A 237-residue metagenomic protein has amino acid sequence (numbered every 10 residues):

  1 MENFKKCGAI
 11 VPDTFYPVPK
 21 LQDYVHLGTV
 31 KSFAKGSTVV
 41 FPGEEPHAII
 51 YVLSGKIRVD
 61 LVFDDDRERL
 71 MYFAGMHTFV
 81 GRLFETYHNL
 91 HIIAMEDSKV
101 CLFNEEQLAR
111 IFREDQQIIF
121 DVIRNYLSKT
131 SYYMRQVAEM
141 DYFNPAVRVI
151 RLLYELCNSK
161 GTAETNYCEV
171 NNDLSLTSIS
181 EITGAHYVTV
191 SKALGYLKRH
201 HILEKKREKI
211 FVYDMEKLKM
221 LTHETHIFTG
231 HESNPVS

Functional and structural regions predicted by a protein language model:
M1-K35, T78-V80, E85: Cyclic nucleotide-binding regulatory module and flanking cytosolic helices
E2-P12, F112-R124, S128-Y142, H226 (+1 more regions): Inter-domain helical "communication" segments and dimerization helices that couple sensory or membrane-embedded modules
S32, I49, F73, A94 (+3 more regions): Short aromatic/basic micro-patch
S37-E96: Cyclic nucleotide-binding regulatory domains
L70-S131: Cyclic-nucleotide recognition modules
Q117-G184: Polybasic "coupling" helices that flank or enter modular domains
S159-S237: Phosphate-/nucleic-acid-contacting segments
